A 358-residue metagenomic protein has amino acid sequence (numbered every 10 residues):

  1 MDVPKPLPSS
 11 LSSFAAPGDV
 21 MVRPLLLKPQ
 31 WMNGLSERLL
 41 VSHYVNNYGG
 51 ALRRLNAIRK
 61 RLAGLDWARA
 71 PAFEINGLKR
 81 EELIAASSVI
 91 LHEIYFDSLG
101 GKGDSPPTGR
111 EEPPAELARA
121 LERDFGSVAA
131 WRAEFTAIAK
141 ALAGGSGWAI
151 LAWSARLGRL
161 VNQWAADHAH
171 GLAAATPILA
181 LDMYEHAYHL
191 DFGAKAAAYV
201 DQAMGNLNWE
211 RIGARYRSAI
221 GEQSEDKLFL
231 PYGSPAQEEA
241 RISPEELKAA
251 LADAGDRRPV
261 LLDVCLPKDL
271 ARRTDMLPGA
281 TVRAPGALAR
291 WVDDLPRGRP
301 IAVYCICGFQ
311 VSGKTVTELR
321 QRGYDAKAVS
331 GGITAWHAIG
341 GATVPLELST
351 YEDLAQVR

Functional and structural regions predicted by a protein language model:
D2-F229: Feature for soluble, non-membrane regions of globular proteins
A63, A194, G255-D256, G341: Residue-level recognition of short, well-ordered coil/turn positions that link secondary-structure elements
S224-D253, P259, P267-A302, C307-R358: Rhodanese-like catalytic fold shared by cysteine-dependent sulfurtransferases and DSP/PTP-type phosphatases
